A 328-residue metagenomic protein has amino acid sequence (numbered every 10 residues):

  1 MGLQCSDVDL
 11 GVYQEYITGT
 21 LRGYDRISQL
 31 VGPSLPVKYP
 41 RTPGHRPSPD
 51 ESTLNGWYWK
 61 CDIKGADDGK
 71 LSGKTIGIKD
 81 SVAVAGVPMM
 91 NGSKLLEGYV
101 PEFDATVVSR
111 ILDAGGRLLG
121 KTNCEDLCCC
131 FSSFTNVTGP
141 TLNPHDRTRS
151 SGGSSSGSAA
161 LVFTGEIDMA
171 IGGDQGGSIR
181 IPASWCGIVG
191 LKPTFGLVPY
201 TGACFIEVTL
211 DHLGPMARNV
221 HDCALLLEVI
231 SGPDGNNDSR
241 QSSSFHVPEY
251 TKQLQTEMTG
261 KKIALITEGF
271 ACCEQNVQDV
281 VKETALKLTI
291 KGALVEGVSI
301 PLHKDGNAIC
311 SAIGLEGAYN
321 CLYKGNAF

Functional and structural regions predicted by a protein language model:
G2-L71, V229-F328: Amidase signature
Q4-Q175, K291: Gly/Ser-rich catalytic/binding loops embedded in alpha/beta enzyme cores
R22, R26, G32, S132 (+4 more regions): Fold-level recognition of mixed alpha/beta catalytic cores in primary-metabolism enzymes, strongest
V87-N91, G120, I206-V208, A264-T267: Short beta-strands and strand-loop turn motifs
A105-S109, V220-A224, E316: A structural signal for well-ordered alpha-helical segments within the folded catalytic domains of diverse enzymes
L127-C128, S178-I179, D305: Generic structural signal for helix capping and beta-alpha/helix-loop junctions
N143-S155, G196-A203, Y319-F328: Short, basic, helix/turn surface patches
